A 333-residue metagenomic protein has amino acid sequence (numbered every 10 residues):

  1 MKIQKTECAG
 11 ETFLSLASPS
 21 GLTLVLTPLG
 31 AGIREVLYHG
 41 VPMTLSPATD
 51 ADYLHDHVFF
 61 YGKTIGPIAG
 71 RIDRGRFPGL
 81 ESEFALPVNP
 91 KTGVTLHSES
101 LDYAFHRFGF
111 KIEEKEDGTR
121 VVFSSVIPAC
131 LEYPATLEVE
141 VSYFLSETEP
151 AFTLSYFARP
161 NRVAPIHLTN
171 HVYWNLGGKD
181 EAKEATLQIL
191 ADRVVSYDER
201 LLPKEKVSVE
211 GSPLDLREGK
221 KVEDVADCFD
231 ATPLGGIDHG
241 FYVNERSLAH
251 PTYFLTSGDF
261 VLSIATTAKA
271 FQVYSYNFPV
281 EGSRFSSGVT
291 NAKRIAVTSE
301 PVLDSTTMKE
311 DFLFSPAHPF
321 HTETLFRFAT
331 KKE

Functional and structural regions predicted by a protein language model:
M1-E333: An exposed, glycine/acidic-rich loop-and-rim segment of catalytic or binding clefts
